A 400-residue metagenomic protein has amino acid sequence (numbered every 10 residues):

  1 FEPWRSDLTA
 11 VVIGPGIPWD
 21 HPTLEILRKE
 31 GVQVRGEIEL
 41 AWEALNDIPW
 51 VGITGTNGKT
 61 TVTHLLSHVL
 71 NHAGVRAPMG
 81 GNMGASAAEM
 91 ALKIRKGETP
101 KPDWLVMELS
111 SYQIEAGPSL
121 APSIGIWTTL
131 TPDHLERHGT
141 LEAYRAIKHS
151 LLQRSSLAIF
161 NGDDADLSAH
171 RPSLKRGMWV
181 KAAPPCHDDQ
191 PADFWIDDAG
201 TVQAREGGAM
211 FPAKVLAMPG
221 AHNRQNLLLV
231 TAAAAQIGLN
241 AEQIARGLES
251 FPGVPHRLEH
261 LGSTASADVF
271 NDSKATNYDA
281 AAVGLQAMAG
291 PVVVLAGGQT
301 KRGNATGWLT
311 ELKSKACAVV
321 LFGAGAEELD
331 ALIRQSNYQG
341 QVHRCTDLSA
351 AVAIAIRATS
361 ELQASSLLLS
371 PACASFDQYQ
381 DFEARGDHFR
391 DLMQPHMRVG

Functional and structural regions predicted by a protein language model:
E2-S6, P15-G162, D166-R176, A364 (+1 more regions): Phosphate-binding loop of NTP-binding sites
L8-A10, V75-A77, R154-A158, S266-V269 (+3 more regions): Short active-site oxyanion
V11, I53, N82, E108 (+10 more regions): Residue-level signal for inorganic ion chemistry
R35-L40, G80, N161-G162, K175-D197 (+4 more regions): Beta-strand->loop->alpha-helix junctions that form or flank phosphate-binding loops in nucleotide-handling enzymes
S119-A121, L151-S156, R171-L174, A287-A289 (+3 more regions): Short, conserved loop/helix-junction motifs that constitute active-site signature segments in enzyme catalytic cores
F211-C317: Nucleotide phosphate-binding/pyrophosphate-handling subdomain across enzymes that bind or process nucleotide phosphates
T306-S366: C-terminal helical cap/extension that packs against the catalytic core of soluble nucleotide-cofactor enzymes
A372-V399: Glycine/aspartate-rich loop-and-adjacent alpha/beta segment that forms the canonical ThDP
